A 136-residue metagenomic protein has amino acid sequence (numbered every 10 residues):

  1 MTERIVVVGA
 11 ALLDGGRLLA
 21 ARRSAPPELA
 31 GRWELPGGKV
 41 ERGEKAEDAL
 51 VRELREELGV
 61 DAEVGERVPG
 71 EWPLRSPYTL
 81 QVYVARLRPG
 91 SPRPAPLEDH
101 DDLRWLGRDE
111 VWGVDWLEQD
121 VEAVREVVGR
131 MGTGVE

Functional and structural regions predicted by a protein language model:
M1-L19, K39: Conserved N-terminal beta-strand and adjoining loop/helix that marks the start of the Nudix/MutT-like hydrolase domain
V6-V8, G16, Y78-Q81, D101: Change "...and in nucleic-acid phosphodiester-cleaving endonucleases..." to "...and in nucleic-acid processing enzymes
R17-E56: Conserved Nudix-box catalytic region and its N-terminal flanking loop in Nudix hydrolases and closely related
D61-A62, E71-P94, R104-R108, D120 (+1 more regions): Active-site-adjacent beta-strand/loop module that shapes the phosphate/pyrophosphate-binding cleft
V111-W112, V124: A generic structural signal for short hydrophobic patches within well-formed alpha-helices
Q119-E136: Charged phosphate-binding loop/patch that engages nucleotide di/tri-phosphates or the phosphate backbone of nucleic
